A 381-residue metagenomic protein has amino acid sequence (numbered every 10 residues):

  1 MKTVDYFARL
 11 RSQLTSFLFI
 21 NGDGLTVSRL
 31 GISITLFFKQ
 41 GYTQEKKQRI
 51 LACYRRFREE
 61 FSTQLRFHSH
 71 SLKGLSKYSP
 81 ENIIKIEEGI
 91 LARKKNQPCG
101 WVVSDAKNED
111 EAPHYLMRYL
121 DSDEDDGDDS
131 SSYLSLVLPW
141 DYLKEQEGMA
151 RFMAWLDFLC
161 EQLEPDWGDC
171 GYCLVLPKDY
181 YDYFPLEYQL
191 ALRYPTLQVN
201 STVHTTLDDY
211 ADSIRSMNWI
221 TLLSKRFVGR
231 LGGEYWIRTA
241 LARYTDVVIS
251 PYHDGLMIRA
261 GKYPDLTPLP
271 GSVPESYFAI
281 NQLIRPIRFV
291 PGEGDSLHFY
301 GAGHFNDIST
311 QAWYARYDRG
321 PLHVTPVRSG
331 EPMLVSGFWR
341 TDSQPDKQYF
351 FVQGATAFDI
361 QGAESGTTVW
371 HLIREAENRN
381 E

Functional and structural regions predicted by a protein language model:
K2-Q64, K178-L322: C-terminal interaction module
L30, S132, V335-G337: Short structural boundary motif marking the start of a folded domain
T35-K39, V137-D141, R259-G261, D342 (+1 more regions): A structural detector for beta-sheet-dominated domains
F38-E45, L143-R151, V327: Conserved aromatic-histidine-acidic binding/catalytic patches
F61-Y188: Internal, hydrophobic cores of structured domains that mediate oligomerization or house catalytic pockets within large
H323-S329: Short, recurring structural edge motifs at helix starts
L334-D346: Extracellular/lumenal glycan-associated surfaces
P345-E381: Extended, polar beta-sheet/loop recognition surfaces of beta-rich domains that mediate binding to diverse ligands
